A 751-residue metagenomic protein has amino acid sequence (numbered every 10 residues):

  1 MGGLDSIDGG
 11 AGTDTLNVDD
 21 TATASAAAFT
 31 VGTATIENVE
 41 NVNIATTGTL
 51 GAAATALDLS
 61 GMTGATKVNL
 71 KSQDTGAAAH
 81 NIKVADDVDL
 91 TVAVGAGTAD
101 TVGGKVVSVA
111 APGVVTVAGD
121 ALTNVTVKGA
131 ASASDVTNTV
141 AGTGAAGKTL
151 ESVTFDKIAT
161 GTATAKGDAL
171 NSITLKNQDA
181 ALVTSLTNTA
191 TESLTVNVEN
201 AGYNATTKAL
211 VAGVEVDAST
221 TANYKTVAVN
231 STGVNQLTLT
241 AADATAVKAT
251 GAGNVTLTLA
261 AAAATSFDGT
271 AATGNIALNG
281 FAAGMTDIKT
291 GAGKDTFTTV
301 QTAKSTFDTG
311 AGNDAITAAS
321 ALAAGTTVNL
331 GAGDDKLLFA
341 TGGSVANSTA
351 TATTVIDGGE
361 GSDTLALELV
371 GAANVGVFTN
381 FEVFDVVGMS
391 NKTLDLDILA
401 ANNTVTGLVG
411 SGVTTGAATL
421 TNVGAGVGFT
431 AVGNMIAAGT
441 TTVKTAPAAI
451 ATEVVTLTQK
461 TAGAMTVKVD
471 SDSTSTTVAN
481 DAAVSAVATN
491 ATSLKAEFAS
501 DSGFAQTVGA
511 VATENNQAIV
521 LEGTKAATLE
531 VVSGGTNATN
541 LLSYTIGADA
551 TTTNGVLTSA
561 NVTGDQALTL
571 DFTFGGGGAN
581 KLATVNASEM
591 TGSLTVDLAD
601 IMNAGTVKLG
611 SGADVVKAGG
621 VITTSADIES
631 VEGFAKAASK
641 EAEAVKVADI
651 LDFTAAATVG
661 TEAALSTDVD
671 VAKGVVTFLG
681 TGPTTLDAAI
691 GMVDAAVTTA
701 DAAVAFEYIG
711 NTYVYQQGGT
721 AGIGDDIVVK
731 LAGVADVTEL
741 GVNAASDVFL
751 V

Functional and structural regions predicted by a protein language model:
M1-V751: Solvent-exposed, low-complexity segments and loops of surface/extracellular structural proteins
